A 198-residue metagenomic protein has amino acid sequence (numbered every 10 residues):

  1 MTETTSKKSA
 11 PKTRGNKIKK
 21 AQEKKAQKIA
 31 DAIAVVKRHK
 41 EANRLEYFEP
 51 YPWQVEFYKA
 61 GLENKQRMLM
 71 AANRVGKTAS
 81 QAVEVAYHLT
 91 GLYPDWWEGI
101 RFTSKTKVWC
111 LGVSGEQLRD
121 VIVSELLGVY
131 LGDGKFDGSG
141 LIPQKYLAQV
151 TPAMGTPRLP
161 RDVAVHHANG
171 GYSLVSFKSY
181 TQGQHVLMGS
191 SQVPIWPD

Functional and structural regions predicted by a protein language model:
T2-D198: Phosphate/NTP-binding elements of NTP-utilizing enzymes
